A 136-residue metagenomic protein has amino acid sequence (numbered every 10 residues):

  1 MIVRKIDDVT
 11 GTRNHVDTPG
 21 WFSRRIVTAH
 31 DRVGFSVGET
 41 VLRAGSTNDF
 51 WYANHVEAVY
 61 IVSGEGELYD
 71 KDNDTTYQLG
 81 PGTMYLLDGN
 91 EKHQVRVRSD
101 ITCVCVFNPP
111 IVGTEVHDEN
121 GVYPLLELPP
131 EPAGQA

Functional and structural regions predicted by a protein language model:
M1-F35, V116, N120-A136: A short, N-terminal "cap"/entry segment at the start of jelly-roll beta-barrel domains of the cupin/DSBH fold
S23, S36-A53: Conserved short histidine dyad/triad with adjacent acidic residue
A29, T47-A53, D70, Y77-Q78 (+1 more regions): Short histidine-centered beta-strand/loop micro-motifs that create catalytic or ligand/metal-coordination sites
E39, A58, L86, D100-V116: A short hydrophobic beta-strand segment most commonly corresponding to one strand of the jelly-roll/cupin
N54-E67: Glycine- and acidic-residue-biased ligand/ion/polar-headgroup-sensing regions
V62-S63, G80, S99: A cytosolic small-molecule/anion-sensing beta-strand core signal
N73-N90: Short acidic-glycine-tyrosine-enriched beta hairpin
